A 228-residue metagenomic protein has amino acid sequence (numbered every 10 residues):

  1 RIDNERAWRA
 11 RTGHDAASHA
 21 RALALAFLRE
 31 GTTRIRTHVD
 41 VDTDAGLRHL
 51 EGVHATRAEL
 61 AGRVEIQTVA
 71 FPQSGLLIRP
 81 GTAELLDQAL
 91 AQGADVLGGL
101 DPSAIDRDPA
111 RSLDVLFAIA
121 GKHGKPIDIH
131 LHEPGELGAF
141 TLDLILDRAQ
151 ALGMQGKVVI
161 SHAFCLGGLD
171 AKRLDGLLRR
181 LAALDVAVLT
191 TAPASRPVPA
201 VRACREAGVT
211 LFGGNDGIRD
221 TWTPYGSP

Functional and structural regions predicted by a protein language model:
R1-H38, L47-E59, L85-A91: Alpha-helical scaffold segments that flank or form the walls of functional sites
L28, G121, A182, R205-E206: Anion (oxyanion) recognition and catalysis
T33-R34, D95, T210: Short acidic/polar active-site loop segments enriched in Thr and Asp
R36-D40, D128-H130: Short glycine-rich or small-residue beta-strand-to-loop segments that form or flank ligand, phosphate, metal/Fe-S
H38, L97-L100, N215: Conserved residues at the C-terminal ends of beta-strands
L60-I66: A glycine-rich helix N-cap at a beta->alpha junction
V69-T82, A91-P199: Active-site core of metal-dependent hydrolases
P126, D147-V158, R202-P228: His/Asp/Glu-enriched, well-ordered alpha-helical/loop segment that forms or immediately abuts the divalent-metal
